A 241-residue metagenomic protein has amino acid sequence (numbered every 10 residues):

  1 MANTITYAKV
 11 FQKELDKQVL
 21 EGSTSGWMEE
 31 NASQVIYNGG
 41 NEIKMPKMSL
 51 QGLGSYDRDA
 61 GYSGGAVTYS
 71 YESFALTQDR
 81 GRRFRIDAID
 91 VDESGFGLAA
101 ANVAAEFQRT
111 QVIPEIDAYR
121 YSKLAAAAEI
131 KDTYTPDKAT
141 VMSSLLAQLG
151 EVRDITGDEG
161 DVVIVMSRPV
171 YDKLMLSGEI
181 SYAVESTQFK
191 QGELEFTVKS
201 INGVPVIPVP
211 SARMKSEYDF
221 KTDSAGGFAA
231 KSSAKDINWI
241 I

Functional and structural regions predicted by a protein language model:
M1-F74: N-terminal "assembly arms/tails" that initiate or stabilize quaternary assembly in self-assembling proteins
A2-K9, L15, S23, T110 (+5 more regions): Signature of extracytoplasmic/envelope-associated structural regions
M28-E30, A147-E151, Q191-G192: Glycine-rich, charged/polar anion/phosphate-binding loops that engage phosphate groups from diverse ligands
G39, K44, D154-I241: Extended oligomerization regions of viral-like shell subunits
G39, T68, Q78-R80, L98-N102: Generic alpha-helical scaffold signal
Q51, R82, D90, V170-D172 (+1 more regions): Residues that cap or initiate secondary-structure elements
S70-E93: Short acidic, glycine/tyrosine-flanked loop/strand segments centered on an H-E-D-like triad
V91-G160, R168: Alpha-helical scaffold segments that mediate packing/assembly in large oligomeric complexes
